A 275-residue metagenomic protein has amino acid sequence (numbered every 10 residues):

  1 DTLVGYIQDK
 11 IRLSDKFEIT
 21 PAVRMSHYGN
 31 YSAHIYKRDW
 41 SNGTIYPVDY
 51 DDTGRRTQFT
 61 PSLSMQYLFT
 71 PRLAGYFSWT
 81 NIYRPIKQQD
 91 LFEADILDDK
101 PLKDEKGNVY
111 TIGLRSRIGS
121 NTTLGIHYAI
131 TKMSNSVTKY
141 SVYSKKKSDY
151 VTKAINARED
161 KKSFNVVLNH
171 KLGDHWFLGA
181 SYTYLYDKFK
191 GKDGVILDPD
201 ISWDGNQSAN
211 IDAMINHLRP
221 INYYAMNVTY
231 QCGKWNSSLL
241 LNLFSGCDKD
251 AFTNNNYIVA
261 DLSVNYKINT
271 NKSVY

Functional and structural regions predicted by a protein language model:
D1, N30-R56, Q89-D99, T138-K153 (+1 more regions): Solvent-exposed loop segments that connect transmembrane elements
D1-F69: Signature of Gram-negative outer-membrane beta-barrel scaffolds
L3, R55-F59, K106-Y110, I130 (+3 more regions): Residues that define the transmembrane beta-barrel architecture of outer-membrane proteins
Y6-Q8, S62-S64, P101, T111-R115 (+6 more regions): Outer-membrane beta-barrel architecture
I7-F17, M25, T57, M65-L68 (+8 more regions): Residue-level signature of outer-membrane beta-barrel architecture
D15, Y128-K132, K153-D250, N271: Gram-negative outer-membrane beta-barrel transporters
I19-V23, P61, G75-F77, L124-I126 (+5 more regions): Transmembrane beta-strands of outer-membrane beta-barrel proteins
L68-I82, K103-D193: Membrane-embedded beta-barrel scaffold of Gram-negative outer-membrane proteins
